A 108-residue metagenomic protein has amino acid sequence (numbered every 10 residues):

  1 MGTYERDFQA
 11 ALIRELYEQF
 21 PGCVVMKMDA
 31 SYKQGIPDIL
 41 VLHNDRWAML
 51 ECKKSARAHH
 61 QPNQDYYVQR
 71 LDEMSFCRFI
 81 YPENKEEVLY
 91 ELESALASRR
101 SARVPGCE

Functional and structural regions predicted by a protein language model:
M1-E108: Catalytic phosphate/metal-binding cores of nucleic-acid and nucleotide-processing enzymes, i.e., regions that mediate
